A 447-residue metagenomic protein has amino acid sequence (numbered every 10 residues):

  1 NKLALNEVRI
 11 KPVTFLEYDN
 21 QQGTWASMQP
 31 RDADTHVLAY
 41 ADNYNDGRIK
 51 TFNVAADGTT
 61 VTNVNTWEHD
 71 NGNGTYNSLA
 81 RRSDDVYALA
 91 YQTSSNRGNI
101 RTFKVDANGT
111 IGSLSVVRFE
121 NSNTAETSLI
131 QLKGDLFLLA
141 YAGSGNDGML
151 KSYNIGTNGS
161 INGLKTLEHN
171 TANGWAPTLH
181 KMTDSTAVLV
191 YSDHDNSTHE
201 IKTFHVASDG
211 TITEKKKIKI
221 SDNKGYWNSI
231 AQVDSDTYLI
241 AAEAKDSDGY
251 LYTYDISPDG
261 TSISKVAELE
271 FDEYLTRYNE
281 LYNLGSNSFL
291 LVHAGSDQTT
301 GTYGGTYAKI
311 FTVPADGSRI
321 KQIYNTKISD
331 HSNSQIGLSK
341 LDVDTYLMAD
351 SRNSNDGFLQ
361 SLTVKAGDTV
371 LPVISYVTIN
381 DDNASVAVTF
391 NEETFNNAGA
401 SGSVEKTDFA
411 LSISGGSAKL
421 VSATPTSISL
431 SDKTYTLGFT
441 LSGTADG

Functional and structural regions predicted by a protein language model:
N1-A366: Extracellular, repeat-based ectodomains that mediate carbohydrate processing or recognition
N1-L5, G367-G447: Non-catalytic beta-sheet/beta-sandwich ligand-binding modules that flank or precede catalytic cores
